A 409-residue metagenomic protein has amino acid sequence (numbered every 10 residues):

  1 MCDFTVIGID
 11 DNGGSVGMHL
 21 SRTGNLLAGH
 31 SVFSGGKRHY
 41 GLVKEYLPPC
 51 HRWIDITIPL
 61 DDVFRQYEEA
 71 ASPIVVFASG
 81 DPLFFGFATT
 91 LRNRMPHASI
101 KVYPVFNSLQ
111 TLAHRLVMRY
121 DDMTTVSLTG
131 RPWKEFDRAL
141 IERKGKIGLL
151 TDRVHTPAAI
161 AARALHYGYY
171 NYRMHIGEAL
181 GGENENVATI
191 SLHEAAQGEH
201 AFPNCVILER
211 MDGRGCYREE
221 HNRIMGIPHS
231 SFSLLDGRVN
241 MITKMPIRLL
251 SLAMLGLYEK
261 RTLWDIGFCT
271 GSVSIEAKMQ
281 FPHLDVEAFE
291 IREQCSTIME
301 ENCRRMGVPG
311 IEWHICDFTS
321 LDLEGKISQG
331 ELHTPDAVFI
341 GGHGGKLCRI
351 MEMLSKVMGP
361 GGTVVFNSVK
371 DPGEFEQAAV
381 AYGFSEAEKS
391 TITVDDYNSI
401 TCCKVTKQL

Functional and structural regions predicted by a protein language model:
M1-K101, Q110-T111, H283-R292, E312-L323: Class I S-adenosyl-L-methionine
C2-G8, V16, L20-R22, S72-I74 (+1 more regions): A contiguous loop/helix-start segment that scaffolds small-molecule binding in enzyme catalytic cores
C2-T5, D10-G14, G80-R143, Q377-V394 (+1 more regions): Class I SAM-dependent methyltransferase SAM-binding "motif I" and its flanking Rossmann-like core
K260-C269: Conserved class I S-adenosyl-L-methionine
T270-P282: Conserved SAM-binding loop of SAM-dependent methyltransferases across substrates and taxa, primarily the Class I
F289-T334: S-adenosyl-L-methionine
M351-T363: A short glycine-rich, Lys/Arg-flanked "PGG" loop and its adjoining helix->strand segment in the class I
G361-D371: Conserved beta-strand signature within the Rossmann-like core of class I S-adenosyl-L-methionine
